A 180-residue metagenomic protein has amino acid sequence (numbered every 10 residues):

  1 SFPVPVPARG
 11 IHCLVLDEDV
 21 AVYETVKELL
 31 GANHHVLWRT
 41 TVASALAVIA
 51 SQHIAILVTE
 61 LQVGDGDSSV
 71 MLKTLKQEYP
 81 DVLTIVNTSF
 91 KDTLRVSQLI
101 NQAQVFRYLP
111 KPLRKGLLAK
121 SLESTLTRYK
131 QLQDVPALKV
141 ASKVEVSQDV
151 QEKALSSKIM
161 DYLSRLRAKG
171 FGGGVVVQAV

Functional and structural regions predicted by a protein language model:
D19-W38, V42-S44: Two-component/phosphorelay signaling modules centered on CheY-like receiver
W38-I56: Acidic, metal-coordinating helix/loop segments flanking the phosphotransfer/catalytic sites of two-component signaling
A50-Q52, L75-D81, Q102-A103: Conserved phosphotransfer cores of two-component systems
A55-K73, E78, T93-R95: Conserved phosphotransfer microenvironments
S69-V70, K91-Y108: Alpha4 helix (beta4-alpha4-beta5 surface) of REC/receiver domains from two-component response regulators
N87-T88: Hydrophobic/aromatic residues positioned on beta-strands within the core alpha/beta folds
L113-L122, L126, K130: C-terminal output helix
V140-V180: C-terminal output/effector regions of signal-responsive regulators
